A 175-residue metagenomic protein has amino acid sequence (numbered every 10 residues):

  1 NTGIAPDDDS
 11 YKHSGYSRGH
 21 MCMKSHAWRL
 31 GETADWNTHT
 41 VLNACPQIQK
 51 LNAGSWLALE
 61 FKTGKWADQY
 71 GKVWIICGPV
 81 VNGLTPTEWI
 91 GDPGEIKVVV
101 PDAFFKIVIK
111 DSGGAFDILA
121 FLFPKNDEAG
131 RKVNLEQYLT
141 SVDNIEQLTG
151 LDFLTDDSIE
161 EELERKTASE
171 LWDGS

Functional and structural regions predicted by a protein language model:
N1-S175: Domain-level detector of nuclease and nuclease-like folds in predominantly extracellular/periplasmic contexts
